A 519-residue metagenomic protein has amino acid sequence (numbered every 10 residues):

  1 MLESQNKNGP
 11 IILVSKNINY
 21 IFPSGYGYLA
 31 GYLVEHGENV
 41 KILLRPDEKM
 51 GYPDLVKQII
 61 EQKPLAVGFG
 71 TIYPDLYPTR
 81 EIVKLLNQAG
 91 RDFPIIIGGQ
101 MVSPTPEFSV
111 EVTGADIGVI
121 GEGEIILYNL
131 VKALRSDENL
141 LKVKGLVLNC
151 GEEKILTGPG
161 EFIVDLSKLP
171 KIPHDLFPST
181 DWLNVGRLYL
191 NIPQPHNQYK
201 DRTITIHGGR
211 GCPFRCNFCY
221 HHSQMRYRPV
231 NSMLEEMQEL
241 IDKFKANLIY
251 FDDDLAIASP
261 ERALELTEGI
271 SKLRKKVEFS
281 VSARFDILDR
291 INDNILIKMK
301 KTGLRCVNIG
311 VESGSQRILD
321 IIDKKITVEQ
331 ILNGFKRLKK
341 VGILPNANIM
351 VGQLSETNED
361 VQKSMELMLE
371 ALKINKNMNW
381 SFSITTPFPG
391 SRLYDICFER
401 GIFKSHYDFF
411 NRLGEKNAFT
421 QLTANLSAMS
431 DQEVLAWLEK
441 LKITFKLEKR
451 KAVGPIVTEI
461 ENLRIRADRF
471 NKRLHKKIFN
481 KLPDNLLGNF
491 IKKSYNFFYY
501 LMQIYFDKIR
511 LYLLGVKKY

Functional and structural regions predicted by a protein language model:
M1-K16, E35, Y52, V56-I60 (+5 more regions): Radical SAM enzyme core and accessory elements
P10, I18, G25, Y32-H36 (+2 more regions): Glycine-rich beta-alpha loop elements in corrinoid/cobalamin-binding modules across cobalamin-dependent enzymes
I21-Y28, S232: Conserved alpha-helical elements of sugar-nucleotide-dependent glycosyltransferases
L29, L55-Q58, P78, I82-L86 (+7 more regions): A general structural detector for well-ordered alpha-helical segments in enzyme core domains, enriched
E35, A66-G68, I96, I241-D252 (+8 more regions): Conserved C-terminal portion of the radical SAM core fold that forms the substrate/S-adenosylmethionine-binding
I42-P46, G70, M101, Y220 (+3 more regions): Residue-level recognition of beta-strand->loop/alpha-helix junctions
M50, E122, V164, R228 (+3 more regions): Residue-level signal for the nucleotide or nucleotide-sugar donor/cofactor binding architecture
D175-P345, V351-Q353, E366: Radical SAM [4Fe-4S] cluster-binding motif and immediate context
